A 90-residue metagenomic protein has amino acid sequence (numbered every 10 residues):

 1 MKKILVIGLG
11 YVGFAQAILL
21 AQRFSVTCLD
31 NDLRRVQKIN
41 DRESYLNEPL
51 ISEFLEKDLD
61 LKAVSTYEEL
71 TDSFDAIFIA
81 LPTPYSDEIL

Functional and structural regions predicted by a protein language model:
M1-L90: Structural/interface elements that position substrates and couple domains in central-metabolism enzymes
